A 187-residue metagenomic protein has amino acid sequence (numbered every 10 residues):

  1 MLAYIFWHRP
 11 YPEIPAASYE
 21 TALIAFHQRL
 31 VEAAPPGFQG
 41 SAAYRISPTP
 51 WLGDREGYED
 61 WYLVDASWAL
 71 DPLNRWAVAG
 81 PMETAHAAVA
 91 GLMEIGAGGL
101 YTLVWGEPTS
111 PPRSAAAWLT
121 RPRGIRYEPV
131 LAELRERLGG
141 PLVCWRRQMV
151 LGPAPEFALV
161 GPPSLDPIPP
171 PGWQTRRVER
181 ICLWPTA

Functional and structural regions predicted by a protein language model:
M1-A187: Macromolecular interaction modules
